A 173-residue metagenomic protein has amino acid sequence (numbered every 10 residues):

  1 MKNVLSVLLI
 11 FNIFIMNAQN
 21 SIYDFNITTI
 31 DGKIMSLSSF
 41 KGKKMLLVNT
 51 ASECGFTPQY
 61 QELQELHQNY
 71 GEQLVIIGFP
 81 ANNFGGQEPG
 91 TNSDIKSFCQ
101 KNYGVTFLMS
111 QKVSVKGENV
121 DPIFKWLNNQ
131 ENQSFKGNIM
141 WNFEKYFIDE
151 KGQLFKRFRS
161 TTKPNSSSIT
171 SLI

Functional and structural regions predicted by a protein language model:
V4-F14: Sec-dependent N-terminal signal peptides
N17-S38, P122: N-terminal "domain-start" segment that seeds a small globular fold
I22, S93-N142: Short, internal strand/loop/helix patches that form the active-site neighborhood or redox-interaction surface
K43-K44, E53, T57-P80, Q100-Y103: Conserved helix-turn-beta segment immediately C-terminal to the redox Cys motif in thioredoxin-like folds
M45-V48, V75-F79, L108-Q111, F147 (+1 more regions): Structural recognition of the beta-strand scaffold that forms the well-ordered cores of secreted hydrolase catalytic
Q73-G90, T106-G117: Thiol-based oxidoreductase modules, predominantly thioredoxin-like and allied folds used for disulfide exchange
P122-K125, N129-I173: Thiol-/selenol-based redox modules, centered on thioredoxin-like and closely related oxidoreductase domains
